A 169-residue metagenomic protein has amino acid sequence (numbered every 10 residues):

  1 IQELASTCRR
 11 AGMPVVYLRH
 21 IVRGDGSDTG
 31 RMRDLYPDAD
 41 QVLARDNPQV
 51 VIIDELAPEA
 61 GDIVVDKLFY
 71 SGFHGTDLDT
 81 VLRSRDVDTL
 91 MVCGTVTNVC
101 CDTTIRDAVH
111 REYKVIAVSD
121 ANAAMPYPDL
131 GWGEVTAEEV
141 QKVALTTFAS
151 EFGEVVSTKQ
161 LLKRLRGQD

Functional and structural regions predicted by a protein language model:
I1-C8, M13-Y17: A short alpha/beta connector and helix-capping loop motif
S6-A11, D34-D169: Active-site-adjacent betaalpha module
M13-H20, D25, V118: Short beta-strand segments at enzyme active-site cores
H20-S27, Q49-D54: Glycine-rich, small/polar surface segments that engage phosphate groups of diverse ligands
D28-D34: Short, flexible, mixed-charge acidic loops at enzyme active sites
